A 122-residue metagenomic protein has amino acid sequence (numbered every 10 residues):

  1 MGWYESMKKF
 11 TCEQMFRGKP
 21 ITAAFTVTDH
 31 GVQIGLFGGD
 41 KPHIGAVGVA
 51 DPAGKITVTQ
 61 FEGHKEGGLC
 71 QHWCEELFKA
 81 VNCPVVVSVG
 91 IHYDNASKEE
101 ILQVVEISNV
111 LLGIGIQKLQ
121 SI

Functional and structural regions predicted by a protein language model:
M1-Y4, K8: Basic, amphipathic N-terminal segments that precede the first structured/catalytic domain
K8-A80, P84-Y93, E99-I122: Conserved mixed alpha/beta catalytic, RNA-binding, or beta-rich assembly cores of soluble enzyme, regulatory
